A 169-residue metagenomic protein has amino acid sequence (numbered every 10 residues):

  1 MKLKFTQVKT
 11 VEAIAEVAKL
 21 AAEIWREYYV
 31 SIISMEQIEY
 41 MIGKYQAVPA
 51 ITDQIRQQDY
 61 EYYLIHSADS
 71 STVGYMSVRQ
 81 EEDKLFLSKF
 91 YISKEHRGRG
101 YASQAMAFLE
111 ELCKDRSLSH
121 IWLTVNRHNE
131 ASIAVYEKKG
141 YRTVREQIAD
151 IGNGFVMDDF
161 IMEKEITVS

Functional and structural regions predicted by a protein language model:
L3-E95, M106-L112, R116, T143-A149 (+1 more regions): Acetyl-CoA-dependent GNAT
A13, S119-I133, E137-K139, E146-S169: C-terminal "cap" of GNAT-fold acetyltransferases
H96-R99, G152: Glycine-rich phosphate-binding loop
G98, A107, A134: Substrate-recognition "cap/lid" segment bordering the active-site pocket of phosphatases
R99, R116-S119: Short coil/turn segments at alpha/beta junctions that flank glycine-rich nucleotide-binding fingerprints
S103: Residues forming the Rossmann-fold NAD(P)(H) cofactor-binding site
